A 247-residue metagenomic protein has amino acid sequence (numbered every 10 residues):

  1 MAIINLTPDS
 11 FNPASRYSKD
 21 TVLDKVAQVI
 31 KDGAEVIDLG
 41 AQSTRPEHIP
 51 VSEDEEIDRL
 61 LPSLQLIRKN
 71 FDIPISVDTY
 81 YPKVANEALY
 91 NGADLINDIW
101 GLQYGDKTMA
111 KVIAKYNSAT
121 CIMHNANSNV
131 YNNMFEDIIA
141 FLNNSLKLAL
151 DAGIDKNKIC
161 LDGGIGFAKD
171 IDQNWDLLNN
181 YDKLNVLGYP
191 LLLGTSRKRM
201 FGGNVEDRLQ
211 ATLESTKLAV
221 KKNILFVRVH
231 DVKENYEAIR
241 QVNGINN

Functional and structural regions predicted by a protein language model:
M1-I3, E35-D38, P74-S76, D94-L95 (+4 more regions): Structural preference for beta-strand elements that scaffold enzyme active sites
I4, L66-T79: Catalytic PLP-binding core of fold-type I/II PLP enzymes
I4, V29, G33, D78 (+4 more regions): Conserved, mostly hydrophobic/aromatic
N5-D9: Short polar catalytic/cofactor-binding loops
F11-K25, T44-L66, P82, L89 (+2 more regions): Active-site-adjacent loop and "lid" segments of alpha/beta metabolic enzymes
D24-Q42: Catalytic domains of carbohydrate-active enzymes, especially glycoside hydrolases
A27-K31, S145-K158: Phosphate/pyrophosphate-binding loops at sites that engage ATP/ADP/AMP, CoA/4′-phosphopantetheine, polyphosphate
V84, I159-G163, N174: The catalytic core of metal-dependent phosphodiesterases that act on cyclic dinucleotides
